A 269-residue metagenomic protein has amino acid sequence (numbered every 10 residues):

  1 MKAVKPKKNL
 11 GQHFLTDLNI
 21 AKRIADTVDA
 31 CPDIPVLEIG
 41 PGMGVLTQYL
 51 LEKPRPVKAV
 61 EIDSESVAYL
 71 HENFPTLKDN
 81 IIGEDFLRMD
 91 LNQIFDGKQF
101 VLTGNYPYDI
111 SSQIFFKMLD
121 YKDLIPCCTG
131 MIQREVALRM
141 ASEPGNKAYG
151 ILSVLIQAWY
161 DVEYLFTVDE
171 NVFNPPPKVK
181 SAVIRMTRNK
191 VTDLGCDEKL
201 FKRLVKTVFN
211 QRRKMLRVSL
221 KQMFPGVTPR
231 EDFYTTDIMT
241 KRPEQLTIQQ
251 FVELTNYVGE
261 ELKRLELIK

Functional and structural regions predicted by a protein language model:
M1-T207, V227, E244, I248-K269: Catalytic cores of RNA-modifying enzymes
K206-F209, K221: Alpha-solenoid HEAT/Armadillo repeat architecture
R212: Primarily a LysM-type cell-wall glycan-binding module
Q222-R230: Short amphipathic alpha-helix segments
T236: Mobile late-domain/C-terminal helix-loop "cap" segments that border catalytic sites or the cytosolic face
